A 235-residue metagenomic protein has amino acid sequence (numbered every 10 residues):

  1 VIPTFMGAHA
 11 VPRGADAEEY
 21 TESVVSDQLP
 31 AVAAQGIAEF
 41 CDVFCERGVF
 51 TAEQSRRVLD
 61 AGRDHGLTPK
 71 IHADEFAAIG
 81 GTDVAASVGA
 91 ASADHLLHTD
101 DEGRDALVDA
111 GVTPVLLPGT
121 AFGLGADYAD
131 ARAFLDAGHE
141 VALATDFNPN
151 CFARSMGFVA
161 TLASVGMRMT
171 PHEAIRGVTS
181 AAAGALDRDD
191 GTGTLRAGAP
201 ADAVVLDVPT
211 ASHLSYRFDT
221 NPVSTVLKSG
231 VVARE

Functional and structural regions predicted by a protein language model:
V1, Q35-I37, H65, A110-V112 (+4 more regions): Short coil/turn connectors at secondary-structure junctions
V1-I79: Metal-coordinating catalytic core of metallo-dependent amide/deamination hydrolases
M6-A8, E46, G119, D146 (+1 more regions): Cofactor-binding loop segments of dinucleotide-utilizing enzymes, especially the Rossmann-like FAD- and NAD(P)+-binding
A33-Q35, R196-A197, Y216-D219: Solvent-exposed alpha-helices and their adjacent loops that cap or buttress functional pockets in soluble metabolic
F40-V43, S92-H95, A203, T225: Well-ordered beta-strand positions
T68, A78-T194, D207, F218 (+1 more regions): Active-site-adjacent C-terminal substructures of enzyme catalytic domains
V178-S180, P200-E235: C-terminal cap of metal-dependent C-N hydrolases
